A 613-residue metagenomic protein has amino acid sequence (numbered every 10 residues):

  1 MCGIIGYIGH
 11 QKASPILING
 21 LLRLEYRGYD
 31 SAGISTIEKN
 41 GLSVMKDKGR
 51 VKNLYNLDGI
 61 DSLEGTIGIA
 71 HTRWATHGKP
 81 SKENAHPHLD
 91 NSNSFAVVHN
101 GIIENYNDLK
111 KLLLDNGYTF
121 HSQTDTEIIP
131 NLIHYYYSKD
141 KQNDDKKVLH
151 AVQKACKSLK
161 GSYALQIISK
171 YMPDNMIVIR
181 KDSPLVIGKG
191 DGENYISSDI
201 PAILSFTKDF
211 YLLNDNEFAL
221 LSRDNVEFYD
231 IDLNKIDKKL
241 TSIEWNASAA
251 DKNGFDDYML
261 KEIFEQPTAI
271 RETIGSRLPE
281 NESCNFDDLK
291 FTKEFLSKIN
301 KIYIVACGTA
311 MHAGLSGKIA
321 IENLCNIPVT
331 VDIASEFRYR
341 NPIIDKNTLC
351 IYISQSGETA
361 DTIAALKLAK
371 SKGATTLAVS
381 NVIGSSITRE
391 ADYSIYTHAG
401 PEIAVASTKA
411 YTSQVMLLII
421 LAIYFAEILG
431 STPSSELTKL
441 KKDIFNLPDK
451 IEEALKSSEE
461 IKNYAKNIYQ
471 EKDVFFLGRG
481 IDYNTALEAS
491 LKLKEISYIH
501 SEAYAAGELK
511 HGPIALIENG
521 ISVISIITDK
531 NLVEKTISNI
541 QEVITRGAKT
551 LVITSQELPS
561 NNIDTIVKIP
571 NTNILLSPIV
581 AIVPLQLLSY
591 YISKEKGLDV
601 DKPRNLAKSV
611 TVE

Functional and structural regions predicted by a protein language model:
M1-K252, D256, T268-N300, H312 (+5 more regions): Conserved short alpha-helical segments that host acidic/polar catalytic motifs at enzyme active sites
T66, A70-E83, E280-K293, G317-I353 (+1 more regions): Glycine-rich oxoanion-binding loops at beta->alpha junctions
I67, F95, K301-Y303, L349 (+3 more regions): Structural motif
P87-L89, I168, I177-V178, F210-Y211 (+13 more regions): Replace "in large, NTP-powered and nucleic-acid-processing enzymes" with "in large, NTP-powered factors and other
L112, N116, L132-Y136, A155-S158 (+22 more regions): Generic, well-ordered alpha-helical scaffold segments in large soluble proteins
Q266-I270, I274-Y303, Y393-S522, S593-E613: Active-site phosphate/pyrophosphate-binding segments
S297-K439, D443-N446, I526-P570, L588 (+1 more regions): Glycine-rich phosphate-binding loops that contact phosphosugars or nucleotide phosphates
K549, N562, K568, T572-E613: Generic C-terminus detector
